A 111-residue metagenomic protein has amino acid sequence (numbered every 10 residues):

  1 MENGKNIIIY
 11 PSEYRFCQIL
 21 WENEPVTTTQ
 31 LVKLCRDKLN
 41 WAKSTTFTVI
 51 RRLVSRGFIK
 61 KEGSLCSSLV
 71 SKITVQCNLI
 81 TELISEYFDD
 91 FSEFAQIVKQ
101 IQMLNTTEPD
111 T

Functional and structural regions predicted by a protein language model:
G4-S12, S64-L83: Short, cationic-aromatic polyanion-contact patches
I9-S12, P25, S92: Short helix-coil-helix linker/hinge
Y14-I19: Pre-recognition alpha-helix immediately N-terminal to the DNA-recognition helix within helix-turn-helix or winged-helix
L20-E24: Short helix-to-turn junction characteristic of helix-turn-helix DNA-binding domains, especially the helix
V26-C35: Short acidic, hydrophobic short linear motifs in intrinsically disordered regions
F47-R51: Short, hydrophobic-biased segments on the C-terminal half of alpha helices that form "recognition helices"
V54-S64: A short, conserved structural fragment
N78-T111: Amphipathic alpha-helical dimerization/coiled-coil segments that flank or bridge DNA-binding/regulatory modules
